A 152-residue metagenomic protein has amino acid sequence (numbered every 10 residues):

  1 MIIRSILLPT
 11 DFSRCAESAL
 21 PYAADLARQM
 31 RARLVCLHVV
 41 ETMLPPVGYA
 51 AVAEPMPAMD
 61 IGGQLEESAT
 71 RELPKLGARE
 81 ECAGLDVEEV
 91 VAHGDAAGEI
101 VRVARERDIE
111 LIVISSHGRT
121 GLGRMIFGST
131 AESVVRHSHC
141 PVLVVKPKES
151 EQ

Functional and structural regions predicted by a protein language model:
M1-I2, Q29, K75-I112, E149-Q152: Structural beta-alpha unit
I2-P55: Small/aliphatic-rich secondary-structure junction motif
Y22, Q64-L76, E99-V101: Short, solvent-exposed amphipathic alpha-helices that sit in or adjacent to ligand/effector-binding or catalytic
D25, R102-Q152: Gly/Ser-rich helix-loop-strand patches that form or flank binding pockets for ribonucleotide-derived cofactors
V35-L37, E88-A92, L143: General small-molecule cofactor/ligand-binding pocket signal
V39-R71, S150-Q152: Acidic, proline/glycine-rich short linear motifs
S68, V91-D95, H117: Short beta->alpha linker loops
